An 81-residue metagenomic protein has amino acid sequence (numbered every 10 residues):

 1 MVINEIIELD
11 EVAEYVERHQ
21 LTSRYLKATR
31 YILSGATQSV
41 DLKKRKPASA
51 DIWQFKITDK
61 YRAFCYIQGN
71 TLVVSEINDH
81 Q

Functional and structural regions predicted by a protein language model:
M1-Y61, I67-Q81: Basic, Lys/Arg-enriched alpha-helical interface segments
